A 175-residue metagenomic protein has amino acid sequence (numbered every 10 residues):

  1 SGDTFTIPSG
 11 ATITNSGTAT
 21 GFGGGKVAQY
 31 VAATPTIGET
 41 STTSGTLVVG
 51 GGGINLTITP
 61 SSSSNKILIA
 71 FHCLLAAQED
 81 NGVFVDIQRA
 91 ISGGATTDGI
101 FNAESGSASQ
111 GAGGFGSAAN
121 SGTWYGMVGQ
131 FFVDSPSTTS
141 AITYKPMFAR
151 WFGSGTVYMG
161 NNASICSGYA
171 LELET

Functional and structural regions predicted by a protein language model:
G2-E39, T175: Glycine-rich, low-complexity segments
T6, T14, G21, G25-V27 (+5 more regions): Intrinsically disordered, low-complexity, compositionally biased regions/tails
A19, G24, S44, T97-D98: Intrinsically disordered, low-complexity regions
E39-G51: Solvent-exposed, conformationally flexible loop/turn segments
T42-T43, T59-A141, K145-T175: Terminal beta-strand-rich extracellular "head" domains that mediate receptor/glycan or other ligand binding
I54-I58: Extended, low-complexity regulatory regions
